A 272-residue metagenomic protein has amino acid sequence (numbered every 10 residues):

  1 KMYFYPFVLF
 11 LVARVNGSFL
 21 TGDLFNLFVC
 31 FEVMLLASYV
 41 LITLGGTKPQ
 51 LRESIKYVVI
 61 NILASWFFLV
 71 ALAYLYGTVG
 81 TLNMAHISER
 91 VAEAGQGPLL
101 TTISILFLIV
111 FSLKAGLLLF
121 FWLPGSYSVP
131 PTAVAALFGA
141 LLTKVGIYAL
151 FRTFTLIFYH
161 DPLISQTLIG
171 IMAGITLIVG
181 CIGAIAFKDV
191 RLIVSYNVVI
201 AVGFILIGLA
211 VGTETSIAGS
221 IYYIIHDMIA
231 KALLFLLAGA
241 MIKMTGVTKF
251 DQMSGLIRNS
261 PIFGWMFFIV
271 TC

Functional and structural regions predicted by a protein language model:
K1-Y3, G139-A140: Cytoplasmic juxtamembrane regions at transmembrane-helix boundaries
M2-Y5, I262: Membrane-interfacial loop-to-transmembrane alpha-helix junctions, especially the N-terminal start
F7-L9: Alpha-helical transmembrane segments of integral membrane proteins
V12-F25, S38-C272: Hydrophobic transmembrane alpha-helices and their helix-loop junctions in integral membrane proteins
E32: Short phosphate-coordinating micro-motif centered on Lys-Gly-acidic
